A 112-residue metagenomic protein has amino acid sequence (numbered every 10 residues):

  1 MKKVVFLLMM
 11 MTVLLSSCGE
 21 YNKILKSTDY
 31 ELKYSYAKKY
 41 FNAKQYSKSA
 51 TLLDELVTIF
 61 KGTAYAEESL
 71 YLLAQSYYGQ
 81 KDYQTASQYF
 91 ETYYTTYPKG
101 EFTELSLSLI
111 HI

Functional and structural regions predicted by a protein language model:
L15-S17: C-terminal motif of bacterial Sec signal peptides marking the signal peptidase cleavage site
G19-N22: Bacterial signal peptide processing site
I24-L25, I59-A66, Y94-E104: Short solvent-exposed coil/turn linkers within tandem alpha-helical repeat scaffolds
I110-I112: Conserved small/polar residues in nucleotide/adenosyl-binding loops
